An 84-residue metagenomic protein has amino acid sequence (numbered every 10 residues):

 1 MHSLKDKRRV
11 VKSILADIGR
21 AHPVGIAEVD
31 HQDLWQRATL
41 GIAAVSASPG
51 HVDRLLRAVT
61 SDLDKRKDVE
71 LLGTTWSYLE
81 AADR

Functional and structural regions predicted by a protein language model:
M1-A21, G25: N-terminal first-folded block
K5-R8, D30-D33, G73-T75, E80-D83: Solvent-exposed, flexible loop/coil residues
I14-G19, D30, V59-S61: Homeobox/homeodomain signature
R20-H22, Q36-L40, E70-L72: A generic structural signal for short beta-strands and their flanking turns/coil linkers
A21-I26, L55-V59: Short amphipathic alpha-helical surface micro-motifs
I26-S48: Short, charge-patterned binding micro-sites
V45-R84: C-terminal structural segments of small proteins and small subunits
